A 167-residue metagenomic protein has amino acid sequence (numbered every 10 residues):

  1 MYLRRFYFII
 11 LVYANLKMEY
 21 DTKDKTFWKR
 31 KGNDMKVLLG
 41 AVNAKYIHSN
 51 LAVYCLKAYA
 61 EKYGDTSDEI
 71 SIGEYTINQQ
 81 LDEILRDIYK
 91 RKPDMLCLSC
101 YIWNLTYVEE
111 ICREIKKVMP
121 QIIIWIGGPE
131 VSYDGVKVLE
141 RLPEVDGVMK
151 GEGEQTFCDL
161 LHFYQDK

Functional and structural regions predicted by a protein language model:
L3, Y7-L11, L16: Short hydrophobic targeting helices and cationic amphipathic motifs that mediate membrane/organellar targeting
A14, D21-T22: Short hydrophobic alpha-helical segments enriched in small aliphatic residues
K36-K45: Nucleotide-activated donor-dependent transferases that construct or modify glycoconjugates
K45-Y54: Glycine- and acidic-residue-enriched helix-capping/strand-helix junction motifs
A52, Y59, D68-K167: Glycine-rich beta-alpha loop elements in corrinoid/cobalamin-binding modules across cobalamin-dependent enzymes
